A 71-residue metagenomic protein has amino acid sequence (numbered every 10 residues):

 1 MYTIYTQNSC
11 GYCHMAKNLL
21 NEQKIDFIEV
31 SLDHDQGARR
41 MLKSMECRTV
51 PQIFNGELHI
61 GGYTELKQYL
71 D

Functional and structural regions predicted by a protein language model:
M1-I25: Local sequence-structure signature of Cys/Sec-based thiol-disulfide redox active-site neighborhoods
G11, Q36-G37, G61: Short alpha-helical
M15, G37, E65: Residue-level recognition of oxygen-bearing side chains
F27-E29, H59: Conserved beta-strand scaffold positions in the cores of enzyme catalytic domains, especially in NTP/NDP-utilizing
S31-C47: Thioredoxin-like thiol-disulfide oxidoreductase module
M45-I53, Y63-T64: Structural micro-motif
N55-D71: Non-catalytic, surface beta->alpha helical segment in thiol-disulfide oxidoreductase systems
